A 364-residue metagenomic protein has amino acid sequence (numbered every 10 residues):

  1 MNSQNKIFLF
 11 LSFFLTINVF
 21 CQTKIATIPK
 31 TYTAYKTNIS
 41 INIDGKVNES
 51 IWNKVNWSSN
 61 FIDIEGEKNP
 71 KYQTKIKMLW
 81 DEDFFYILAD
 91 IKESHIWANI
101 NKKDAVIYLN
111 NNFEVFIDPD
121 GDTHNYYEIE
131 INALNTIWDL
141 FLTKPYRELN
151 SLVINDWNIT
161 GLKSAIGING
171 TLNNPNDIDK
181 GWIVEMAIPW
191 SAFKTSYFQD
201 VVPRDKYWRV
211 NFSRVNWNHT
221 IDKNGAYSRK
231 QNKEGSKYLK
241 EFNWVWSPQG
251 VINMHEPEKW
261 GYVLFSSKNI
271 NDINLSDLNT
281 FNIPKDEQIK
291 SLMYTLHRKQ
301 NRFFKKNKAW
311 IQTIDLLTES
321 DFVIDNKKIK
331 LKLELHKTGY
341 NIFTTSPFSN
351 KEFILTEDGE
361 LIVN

Functional and structural regions predicted by a protein language model:
M1-T27: Bacterial Sec-dependent N-terminal signal peptides
L11-F14, K75, V363: Extended hydrophobic/Leu-rich segments
Q22-K308, I324-L331, H336-Y340, N350-E352: Structural preference for beta-rich elements and adjacent junctions enriched in aromatics
L109, S349-N364: A short, surface-exposed beta-strand/turn
D315-E319, V323-K327: Exported/periplasmic ABC-transporter solute-binding proteins
I342-T345: Short beta-strand segments that buttress and anchor functional surface loops
